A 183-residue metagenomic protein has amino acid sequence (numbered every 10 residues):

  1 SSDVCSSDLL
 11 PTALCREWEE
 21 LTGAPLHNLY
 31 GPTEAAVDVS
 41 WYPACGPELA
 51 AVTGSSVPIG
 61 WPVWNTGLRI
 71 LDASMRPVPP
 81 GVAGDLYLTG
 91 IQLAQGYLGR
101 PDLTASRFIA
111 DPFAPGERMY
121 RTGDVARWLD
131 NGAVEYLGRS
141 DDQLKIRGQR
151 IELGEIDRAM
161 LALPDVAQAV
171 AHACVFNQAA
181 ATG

Functional and structural regions predicted by a protein language model:
S1-S6: Short, small-residue-biased leader/transition segments that mark boundaries at the very start of proteins
S7, T33, G123: Active-site flanking residues adjacent to catalytic metal/cofactor-binding acidic residues
S7, V39, D85: Conserved N-terminal glycine/acidic-rich loop preference
P11-L26: Conserved adenylate-forming
P11-T12, V37, L153: Short, well-ordered alpha-helical microsegments
C15-E17, S40-Y42, G99: Short amphipathic alpha-helical segments
P25-N28, P43-G183: AMP-dependent adenylate-forming
Y30-V37: SF2 helicase/translocase ATPase core recognition
